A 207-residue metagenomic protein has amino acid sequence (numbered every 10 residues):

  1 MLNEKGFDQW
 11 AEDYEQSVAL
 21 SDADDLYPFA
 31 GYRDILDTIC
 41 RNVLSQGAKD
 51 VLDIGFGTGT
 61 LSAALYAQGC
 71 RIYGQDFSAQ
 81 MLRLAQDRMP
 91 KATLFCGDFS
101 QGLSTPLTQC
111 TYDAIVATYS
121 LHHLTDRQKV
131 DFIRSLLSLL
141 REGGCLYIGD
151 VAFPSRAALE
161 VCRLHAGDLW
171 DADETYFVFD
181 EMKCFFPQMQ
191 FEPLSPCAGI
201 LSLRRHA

Functional and structural regions predicted by a protein language model:
M1-V43, T58-P106, Y147-A207: Class I (Rossmann-like) S-adenosyl-L-methionine-dependent methyltransferase catalytic domain, capturing the SAM-binding
A48-G55: Conserved class I S-adenosyl-L-methionine
V116: A conserved beta-strand element that flanks and buttresses the S-adenosyl-L-methionine
Y119-H123: Short catalytic micro-motifs in class I SAM-dependent methyltransferases
T125-K129, R156: Short N-terminal helix/helix-N-cap motif within the alpha/beta-hydrolase-1
V130-E142: A short glycine-rich, Lys/Arg-flanked "PGG" loop and its adjoining helix->strand segment in the class I
